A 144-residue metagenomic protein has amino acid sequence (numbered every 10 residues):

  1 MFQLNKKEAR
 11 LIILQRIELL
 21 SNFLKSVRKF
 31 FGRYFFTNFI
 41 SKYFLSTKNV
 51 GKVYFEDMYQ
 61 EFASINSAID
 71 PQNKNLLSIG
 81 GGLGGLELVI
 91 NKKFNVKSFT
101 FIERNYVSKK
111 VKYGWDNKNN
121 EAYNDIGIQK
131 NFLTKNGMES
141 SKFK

Functional and structural regions predicted by a protein language model:
K6-D70: Class I SAM-dependent methyltransferase Rossmann-like catalytic core, especially the SAM/SAH-binding loop
Y54, M58, N75, G137-K144: Short, intrinsically disordered, charge-balanced linker/junction segments flanking boundaries in proteins
N73-G82, T100-E103: Conserved class I S-adenosyl-L-methionine
L83-V96, K112: Conserved SAM-binding loop of SAM-dependent methyltransferases across substrates and taxa, primarily the Class I
Y106-S108: Helix N-cap at the beta1-alpha1 junction of Rossmann-like dinucleotide-binding domains, i.e., the first residues
K110-D116: Long, charge-dense
D116-K144: S-adenosyl-L-methionine
